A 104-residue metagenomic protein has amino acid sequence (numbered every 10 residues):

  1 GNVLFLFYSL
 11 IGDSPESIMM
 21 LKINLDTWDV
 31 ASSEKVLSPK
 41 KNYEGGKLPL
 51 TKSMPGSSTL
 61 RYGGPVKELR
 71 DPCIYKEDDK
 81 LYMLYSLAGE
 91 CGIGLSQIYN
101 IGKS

Functional and structural regions predicted by a protein language model:
G1-S104: Carbohydrate-active catalytic/glycan-binding domains of CAZyme proteins, especially the secreted or lumenal ectodomains
